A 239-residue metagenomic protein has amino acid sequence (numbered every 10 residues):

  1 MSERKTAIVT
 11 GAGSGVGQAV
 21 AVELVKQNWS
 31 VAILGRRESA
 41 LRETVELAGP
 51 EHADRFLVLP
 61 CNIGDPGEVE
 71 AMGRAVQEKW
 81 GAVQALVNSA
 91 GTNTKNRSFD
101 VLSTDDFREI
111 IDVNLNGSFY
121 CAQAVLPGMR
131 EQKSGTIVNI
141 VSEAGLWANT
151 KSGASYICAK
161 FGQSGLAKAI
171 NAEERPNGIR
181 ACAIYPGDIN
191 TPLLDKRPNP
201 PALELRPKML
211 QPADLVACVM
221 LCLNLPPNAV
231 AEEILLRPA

Functional and structural regions predicted by a protein language model:
G13-G15: Conserved glycine-rich cofactor-binding loop
W29-E43: Conserved glycine-rich Rossmann-like NAD(P)H-binding loop of the short-chain dehydrogenase/reductase
P60-M72, T104: The beta1-alpha1 cofactor-binding region of Rossmann-like NAD(H)/NADP(H)-dependent oxidoreductases
R97-F99, D106-I111: Substrate-binding pocket helix/loop in short-chain dehydrogenase/reductase
A122, A159: Active-site helix of classical SDR
S142: Residue(s) in the substrate-gating loop at a strand-loop-helix junction that position the organic substrate next
P176-I179, A183, L203-A239: C-terminal helical subdomain
